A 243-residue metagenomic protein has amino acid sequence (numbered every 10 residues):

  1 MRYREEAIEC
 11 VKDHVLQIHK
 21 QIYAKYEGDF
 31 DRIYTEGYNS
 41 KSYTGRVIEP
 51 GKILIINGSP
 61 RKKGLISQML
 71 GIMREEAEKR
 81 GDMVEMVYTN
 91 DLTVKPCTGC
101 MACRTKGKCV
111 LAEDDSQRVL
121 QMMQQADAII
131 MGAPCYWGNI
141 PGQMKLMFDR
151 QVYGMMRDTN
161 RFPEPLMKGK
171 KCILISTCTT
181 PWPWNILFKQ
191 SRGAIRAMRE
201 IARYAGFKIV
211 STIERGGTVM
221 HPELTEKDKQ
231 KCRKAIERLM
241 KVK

Functional and structural regions predicted by a protein language model:
Y3, I8, D13-I18, I22-K25 (+1 more regions): Helix-loop-strand module that forms the ligand-binding subsite of alpha/beta enzymes
H14, I18, Y26-Y34, G45 (+4 more regions): Glycine-rich phosphate/pyrophosphate-binding loop and the adjoining helix
G51-R80, P181: N-terminal beta1-alpha1 ligand-phosphate binding loop
N57, Y88, I213-E214: Residue-level recognition of beta-strand->loop/alpha-helix junctions
P60-R61, D91, T179-T180, G217: Short, glycine/serine-rich, charged loops/turns that create anion-binding and catalytic segments at active sites
M83-T93: A short beta-strand-loop structural module common to alpha/beta enzyme folds
T93-M123: Cysteine-cluster motifs in flexible loop/terminal segments that predominantly coordinate metals
